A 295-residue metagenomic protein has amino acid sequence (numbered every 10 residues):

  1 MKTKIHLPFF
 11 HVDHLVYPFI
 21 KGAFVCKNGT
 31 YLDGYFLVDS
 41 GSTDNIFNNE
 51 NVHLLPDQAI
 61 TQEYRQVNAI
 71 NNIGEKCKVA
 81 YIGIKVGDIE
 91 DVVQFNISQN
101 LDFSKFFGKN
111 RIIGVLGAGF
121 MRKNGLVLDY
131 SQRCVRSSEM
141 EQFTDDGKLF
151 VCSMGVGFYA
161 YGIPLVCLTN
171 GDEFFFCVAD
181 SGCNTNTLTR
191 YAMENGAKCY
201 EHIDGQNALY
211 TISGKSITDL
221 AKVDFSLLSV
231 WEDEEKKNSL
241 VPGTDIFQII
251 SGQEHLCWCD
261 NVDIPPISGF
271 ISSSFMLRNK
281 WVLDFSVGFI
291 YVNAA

Functional and structural regions predicted by a protein language model:
M1-A295: Pepsin/retropepsin-fold aspartyl endopeptidases
